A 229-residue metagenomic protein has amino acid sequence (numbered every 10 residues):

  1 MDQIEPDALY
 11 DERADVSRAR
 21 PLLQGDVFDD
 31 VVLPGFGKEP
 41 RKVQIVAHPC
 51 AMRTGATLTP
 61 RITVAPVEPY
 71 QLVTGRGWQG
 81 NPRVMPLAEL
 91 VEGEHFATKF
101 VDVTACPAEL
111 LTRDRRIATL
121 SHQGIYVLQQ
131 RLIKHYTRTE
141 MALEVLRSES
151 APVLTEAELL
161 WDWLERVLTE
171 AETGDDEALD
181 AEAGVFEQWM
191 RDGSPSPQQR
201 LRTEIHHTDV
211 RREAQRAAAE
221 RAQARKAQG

Functional and structural regions predicted by a protein language model:
M1-Q24: Mixed-charge, Lys/Arg-rich low-complexity intrinsically disordered regions
D2-Y10, V73-G229: C-terminal terminal-subdomain/extension
D15-V16, A56-P66, R138, S148-T155: Short, charge-rich amphipathic segments
S17-G35, K42: Short coil-to-beta transition motif at edge beta-strands of beta-rich domains
G25-D30, I45, I62-V67, L87 (+2 more regions): Generic structural hydrophobic/aromatic packing signal, biased to beta-strands
P34, E68, V91: A broadly conserved detector of short glycine/acidic/proline-rich loop/turn motifs that flank catalytic sites and bind
G37-P40, I45-N81: Compact nucleic-acid interaction/catalytic patches
